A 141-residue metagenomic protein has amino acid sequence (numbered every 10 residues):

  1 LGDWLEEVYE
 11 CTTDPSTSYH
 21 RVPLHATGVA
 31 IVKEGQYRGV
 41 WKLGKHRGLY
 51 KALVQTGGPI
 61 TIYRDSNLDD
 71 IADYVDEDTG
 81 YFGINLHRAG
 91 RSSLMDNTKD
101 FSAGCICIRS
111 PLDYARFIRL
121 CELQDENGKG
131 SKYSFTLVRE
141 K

Functional and structural regions predicted by a protein language model:
L1-K99, D113-Y133, V138-K141: Cell wall/extracellular polymer interaction/catalysis modules
I108-R109: A conserved hydrophobic position in a structured secondary element of the catalytic/binding core that shapes
